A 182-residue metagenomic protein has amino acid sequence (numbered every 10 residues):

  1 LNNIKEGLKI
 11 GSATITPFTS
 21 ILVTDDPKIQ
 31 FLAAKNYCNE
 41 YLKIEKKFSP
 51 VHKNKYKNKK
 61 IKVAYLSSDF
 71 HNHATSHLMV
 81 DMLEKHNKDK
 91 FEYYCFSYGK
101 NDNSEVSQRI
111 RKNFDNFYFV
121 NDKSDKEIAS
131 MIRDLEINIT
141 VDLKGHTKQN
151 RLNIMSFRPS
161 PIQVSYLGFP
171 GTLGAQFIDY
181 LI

Functional and structural regions predicted by a protein language model:
L1-I182: Alpha-helical solenoid repeat scaffolds of the TPR/TPR-like class and their adjacent stem/linker regions that mediate
